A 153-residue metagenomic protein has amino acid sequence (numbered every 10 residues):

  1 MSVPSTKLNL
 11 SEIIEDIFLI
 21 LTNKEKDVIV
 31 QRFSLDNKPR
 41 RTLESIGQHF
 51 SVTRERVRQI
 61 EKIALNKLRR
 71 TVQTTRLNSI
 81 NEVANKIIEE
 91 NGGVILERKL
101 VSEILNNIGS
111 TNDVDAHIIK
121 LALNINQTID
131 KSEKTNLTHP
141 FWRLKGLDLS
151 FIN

Functional and structural regions predicted by a protein language model:
M1-N153: C-terminal non-catalytic scaffold/interaction domains in large multidomain proteins
